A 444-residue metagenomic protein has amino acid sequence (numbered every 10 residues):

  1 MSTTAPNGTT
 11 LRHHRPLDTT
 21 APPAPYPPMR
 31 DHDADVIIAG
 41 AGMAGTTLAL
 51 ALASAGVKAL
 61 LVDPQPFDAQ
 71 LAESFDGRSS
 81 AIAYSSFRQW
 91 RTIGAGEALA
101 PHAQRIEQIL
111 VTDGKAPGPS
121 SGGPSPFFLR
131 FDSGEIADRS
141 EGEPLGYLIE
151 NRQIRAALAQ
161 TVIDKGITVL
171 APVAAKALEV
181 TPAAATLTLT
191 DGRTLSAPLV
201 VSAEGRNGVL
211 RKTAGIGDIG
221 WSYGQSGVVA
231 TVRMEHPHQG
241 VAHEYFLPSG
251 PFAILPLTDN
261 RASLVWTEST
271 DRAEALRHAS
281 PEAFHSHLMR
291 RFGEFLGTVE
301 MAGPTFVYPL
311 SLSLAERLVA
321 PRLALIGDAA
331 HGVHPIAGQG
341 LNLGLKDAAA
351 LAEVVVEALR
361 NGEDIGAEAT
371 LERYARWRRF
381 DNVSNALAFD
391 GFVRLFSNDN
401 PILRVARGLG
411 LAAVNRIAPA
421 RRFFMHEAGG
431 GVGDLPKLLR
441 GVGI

Functional and structural regions predicted by a protein language model:
H13, T19, P25-Y26: Short, positively charged and aromatic/hydrophobic N-terminal segments
P25-D33, H102-T213, W221-S226: Conserved N-terminal helical subregion
Y26, E353-I444: C-terminal helical "tail/cap" subdomain of flavin- and related membrane-associated enzymes
A34-L61: N-terminal Rossmann-like FAD-binding beta1-loop-alpha1 element of flavoenzymes
A53-F75: Glycine-rich FAD pyrophosphate-binding loop
S74-A116: N-terminal FAD cofactor-binding segment of flavoenzymes
W90, T186-T188, L199-V307: Conserved FAD-binding catalytic core of PHBH/FMO-like flavoproteins
E274-A369: FAD/FMN-dependent oxidoreductases across multiple families
